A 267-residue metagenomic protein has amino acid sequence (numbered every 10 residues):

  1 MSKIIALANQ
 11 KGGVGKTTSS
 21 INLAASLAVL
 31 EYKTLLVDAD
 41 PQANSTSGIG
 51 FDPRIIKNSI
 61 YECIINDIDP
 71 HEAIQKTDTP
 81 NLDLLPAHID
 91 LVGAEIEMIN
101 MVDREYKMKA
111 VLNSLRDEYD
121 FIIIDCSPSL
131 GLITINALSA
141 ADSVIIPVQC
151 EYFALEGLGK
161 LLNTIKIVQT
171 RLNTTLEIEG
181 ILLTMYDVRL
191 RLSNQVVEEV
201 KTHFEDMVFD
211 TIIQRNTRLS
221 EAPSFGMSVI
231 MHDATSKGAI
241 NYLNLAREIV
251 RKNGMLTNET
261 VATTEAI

Functional and structural regions predicted by a protein language model:
M1-I267: P-loop NTP-binding core
